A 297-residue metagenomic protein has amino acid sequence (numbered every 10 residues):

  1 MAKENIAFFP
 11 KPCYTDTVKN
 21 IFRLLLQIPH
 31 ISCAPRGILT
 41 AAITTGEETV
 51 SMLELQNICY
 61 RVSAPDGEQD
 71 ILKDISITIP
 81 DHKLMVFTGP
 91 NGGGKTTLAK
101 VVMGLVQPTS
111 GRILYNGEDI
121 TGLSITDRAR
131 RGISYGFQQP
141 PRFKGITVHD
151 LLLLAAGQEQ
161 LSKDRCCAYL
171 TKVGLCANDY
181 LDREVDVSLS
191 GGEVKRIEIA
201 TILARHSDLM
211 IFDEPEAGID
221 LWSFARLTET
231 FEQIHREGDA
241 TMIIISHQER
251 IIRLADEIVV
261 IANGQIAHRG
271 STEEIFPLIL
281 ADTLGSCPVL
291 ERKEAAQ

Functional and structural regions predicted by a protein language model:
L53, L72-D74: Conserved structural motif at the start of ABC-family nucleotide-binding domains
T88-P90: The feature captures the beta-strand-to-loop junction immediately N-terminal to the Walker
M103: Helix-to-loop junction immediately C-terminal to a conserved catalytic motif
G111-E118, R165: Conserved ABC transporter NBD signature motif
D119-S134, I279: ABC ATPase NBD coupling module
Q139, G145-S162: Q-loop/switch helix immediately C-terminal to the Walker
M210-E214: Catalytic Walker B motif of ABC-type/P-loop ATPase nucleotide-binding domains
